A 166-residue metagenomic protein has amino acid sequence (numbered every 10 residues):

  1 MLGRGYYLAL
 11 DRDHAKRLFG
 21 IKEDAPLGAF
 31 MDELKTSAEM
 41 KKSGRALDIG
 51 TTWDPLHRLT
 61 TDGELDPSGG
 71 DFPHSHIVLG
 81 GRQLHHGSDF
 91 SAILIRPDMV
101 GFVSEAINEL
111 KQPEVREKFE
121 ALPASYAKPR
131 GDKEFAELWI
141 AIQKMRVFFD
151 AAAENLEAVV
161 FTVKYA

Functional and structural regions predicted by a protein language model:
M1-V147, A151-E154, Y165-A166: Acidic (Asp/Glu-rich) sequence patches and key acidic residues that form negatively charged surfaces used
